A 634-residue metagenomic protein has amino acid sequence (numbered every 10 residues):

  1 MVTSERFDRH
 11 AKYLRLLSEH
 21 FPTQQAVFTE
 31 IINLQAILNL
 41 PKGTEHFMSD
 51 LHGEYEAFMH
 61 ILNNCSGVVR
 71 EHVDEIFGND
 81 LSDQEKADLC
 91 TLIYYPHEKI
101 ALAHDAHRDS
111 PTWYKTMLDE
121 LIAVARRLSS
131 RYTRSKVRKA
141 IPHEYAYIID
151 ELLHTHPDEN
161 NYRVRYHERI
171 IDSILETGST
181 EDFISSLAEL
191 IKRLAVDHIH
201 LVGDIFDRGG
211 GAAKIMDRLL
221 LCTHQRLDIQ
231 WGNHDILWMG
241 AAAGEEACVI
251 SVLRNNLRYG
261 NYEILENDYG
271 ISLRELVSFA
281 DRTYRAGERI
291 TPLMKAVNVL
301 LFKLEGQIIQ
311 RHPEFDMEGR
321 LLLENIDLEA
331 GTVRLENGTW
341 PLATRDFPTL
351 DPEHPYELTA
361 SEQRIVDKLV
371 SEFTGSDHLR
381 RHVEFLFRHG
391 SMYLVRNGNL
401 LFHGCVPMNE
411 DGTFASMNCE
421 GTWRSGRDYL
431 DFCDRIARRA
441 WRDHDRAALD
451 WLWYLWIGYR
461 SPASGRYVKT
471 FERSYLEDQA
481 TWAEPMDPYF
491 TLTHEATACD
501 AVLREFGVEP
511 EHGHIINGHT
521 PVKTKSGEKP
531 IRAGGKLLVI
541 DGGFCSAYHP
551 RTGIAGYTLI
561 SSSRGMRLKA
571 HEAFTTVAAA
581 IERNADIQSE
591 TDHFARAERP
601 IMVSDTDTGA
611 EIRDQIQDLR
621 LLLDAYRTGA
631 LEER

Functional and structural regions predicted by a protein language model:
M1-R634: Feature recognizes metal-dependent phosphohydrolase scaffolds
